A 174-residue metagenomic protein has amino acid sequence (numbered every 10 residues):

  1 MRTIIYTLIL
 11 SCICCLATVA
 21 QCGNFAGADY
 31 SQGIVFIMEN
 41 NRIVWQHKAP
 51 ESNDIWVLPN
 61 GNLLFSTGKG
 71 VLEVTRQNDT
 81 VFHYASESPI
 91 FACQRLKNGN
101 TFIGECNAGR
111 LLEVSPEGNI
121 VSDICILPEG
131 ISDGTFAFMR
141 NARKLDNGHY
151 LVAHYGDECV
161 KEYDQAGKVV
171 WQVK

Functional and structural regions predicted by a protein language model:
M1-I5: Positively charged n-region of N-terminal signal peptides that target proteins for export
Y6-A17: Bacterial N-terminal signal peptides
Q21-K174: Secretory-pathway ectodomains
